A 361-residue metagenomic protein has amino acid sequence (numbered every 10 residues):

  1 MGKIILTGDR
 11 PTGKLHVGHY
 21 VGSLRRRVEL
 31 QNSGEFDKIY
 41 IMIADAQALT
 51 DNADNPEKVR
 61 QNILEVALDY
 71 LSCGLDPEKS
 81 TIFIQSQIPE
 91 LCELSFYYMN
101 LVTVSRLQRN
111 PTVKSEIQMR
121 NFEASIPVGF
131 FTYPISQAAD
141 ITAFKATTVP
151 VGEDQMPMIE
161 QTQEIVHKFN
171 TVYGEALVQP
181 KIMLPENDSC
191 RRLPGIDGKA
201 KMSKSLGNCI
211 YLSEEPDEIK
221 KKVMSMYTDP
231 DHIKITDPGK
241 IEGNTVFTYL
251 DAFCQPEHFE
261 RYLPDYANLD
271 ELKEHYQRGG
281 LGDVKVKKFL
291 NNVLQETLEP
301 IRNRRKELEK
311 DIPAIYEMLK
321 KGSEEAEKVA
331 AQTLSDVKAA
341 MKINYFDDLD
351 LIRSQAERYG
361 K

Functional and structural regions predicted by a protein language model:
M1-K3, F346-D347: Extreme N-terminus of proteins, especially the signal/transit-peptide cleavage junction and the first residues
G2-A139, E296, R302, K306: N-terminal Rossmann-like or analogous alpha/beta NTP/dinucleotide-binding catalytic cores that position adenine
P11, V149-P150, N208: A generic structural motif
V113-S115, M119-F169, Y173, P194: Internal, conserved structured core segments that host functional sites
P157, Q163-K361: Conserved nucleotide- and phosphate/pyrophosphate-binding catalytic cores in adenylate/nucleotidyl-handling enzymes
